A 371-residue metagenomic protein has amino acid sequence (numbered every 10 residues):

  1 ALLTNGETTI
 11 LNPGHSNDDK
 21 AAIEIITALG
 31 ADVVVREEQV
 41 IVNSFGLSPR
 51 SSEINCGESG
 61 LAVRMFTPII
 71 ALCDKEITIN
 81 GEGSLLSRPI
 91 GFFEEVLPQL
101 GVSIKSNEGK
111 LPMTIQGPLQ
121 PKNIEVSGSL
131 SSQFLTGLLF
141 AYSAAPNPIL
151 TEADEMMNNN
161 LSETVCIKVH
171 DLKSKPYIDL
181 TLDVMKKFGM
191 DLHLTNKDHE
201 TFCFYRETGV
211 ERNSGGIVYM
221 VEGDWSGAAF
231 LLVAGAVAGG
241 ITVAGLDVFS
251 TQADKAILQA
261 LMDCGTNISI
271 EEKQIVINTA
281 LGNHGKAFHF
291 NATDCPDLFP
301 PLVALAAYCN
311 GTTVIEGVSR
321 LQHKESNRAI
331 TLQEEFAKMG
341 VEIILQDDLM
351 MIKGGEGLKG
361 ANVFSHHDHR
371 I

Functional and structural regions predicted by a protein language model:
A1-I371: Short, structured segments at the rim of ligand-binding sites
